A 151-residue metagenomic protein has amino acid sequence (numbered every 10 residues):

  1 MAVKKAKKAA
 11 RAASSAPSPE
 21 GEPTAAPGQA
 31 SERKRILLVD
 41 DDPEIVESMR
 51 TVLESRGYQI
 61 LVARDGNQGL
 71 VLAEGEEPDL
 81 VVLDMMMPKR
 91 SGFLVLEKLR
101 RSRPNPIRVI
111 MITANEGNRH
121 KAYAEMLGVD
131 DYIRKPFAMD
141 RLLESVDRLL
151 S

Functional and structural regions predicted by a protein language model:
D42, M85-M86, N115: The short loop immediately C-terminal to the conserved phospho-acceptor aspartate in CheY-like receiver
V46, P88-K89, S102, G117: The feature encodes the CheY-like receiver
E47-S55: Charged docking surfaces used in two-component/phosphorelay signaling
D65-Q68, S91-V95: Acidic catalytic/metal-coordinating carboxylates
E76-V82: Active-site beta3 strand of CheY-like receiver
L94, E116-D131, E144: Alpha4 helix (beta4-alpha4-beta5 surface) of REC/receiver domains from two-component response regulators
F137-D147: C-terminal output helix
